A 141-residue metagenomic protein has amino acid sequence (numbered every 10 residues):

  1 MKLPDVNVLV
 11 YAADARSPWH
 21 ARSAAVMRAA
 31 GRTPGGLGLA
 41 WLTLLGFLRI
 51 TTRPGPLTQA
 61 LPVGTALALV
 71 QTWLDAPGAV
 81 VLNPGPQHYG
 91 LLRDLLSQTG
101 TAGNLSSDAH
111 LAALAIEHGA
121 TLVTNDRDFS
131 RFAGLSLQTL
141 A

Functional and structural regions predicted by a protein language model:
M1, A112-A141: Acidic, PIN/NYN-like endoribonuclease modules and their adjacent C-terminal/linker elements
M1-L3, N7-L39, P54-A68, H118: Short, well-structured N-terminal submotif of metal-dependent ribonuclease cores
D5, D108, D126: Acidic active-site catalytic centers that drive phospho-/nucleotidyl reactions and related ester hydrolyses
T33-P34, A76-P77, E117-H118, F132: Structured helix-beta-strand junction loops
G38-L42, T124-N125: Short beta-strand segments at enzyme active-site cores
P54-L57, T99-G100, T139-A141: Short, hinge-like loop/turn segments at secondary-structure boundaries
G78-V123: Active-site neighborhoods of divalent-metal-dependent phosphate/nucleic-acid chemistry enzymes
